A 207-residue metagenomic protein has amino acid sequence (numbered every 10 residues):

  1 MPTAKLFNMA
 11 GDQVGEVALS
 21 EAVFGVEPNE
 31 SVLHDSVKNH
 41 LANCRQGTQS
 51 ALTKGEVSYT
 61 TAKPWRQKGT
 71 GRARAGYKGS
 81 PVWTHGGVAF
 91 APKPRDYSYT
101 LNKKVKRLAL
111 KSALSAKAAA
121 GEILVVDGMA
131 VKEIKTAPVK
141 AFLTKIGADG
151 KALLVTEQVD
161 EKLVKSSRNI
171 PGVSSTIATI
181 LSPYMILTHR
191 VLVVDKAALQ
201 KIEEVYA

Functional and structural regions predicted by a protein language model:
M1-Q46, A91-A207: Extended polybasic, low-complexity segments that bind anionic RNA or targeting/receptor surfaces
V32-K68: A short, flexible low-complexity segment enriched in Lys/Arg and Gly/Pro that occurs in N-terminal basic tails
E56-A91: Glycine/serine-rich anion-binding loops at beta->alpha junctions that coordinate negatively charged ligand groups
